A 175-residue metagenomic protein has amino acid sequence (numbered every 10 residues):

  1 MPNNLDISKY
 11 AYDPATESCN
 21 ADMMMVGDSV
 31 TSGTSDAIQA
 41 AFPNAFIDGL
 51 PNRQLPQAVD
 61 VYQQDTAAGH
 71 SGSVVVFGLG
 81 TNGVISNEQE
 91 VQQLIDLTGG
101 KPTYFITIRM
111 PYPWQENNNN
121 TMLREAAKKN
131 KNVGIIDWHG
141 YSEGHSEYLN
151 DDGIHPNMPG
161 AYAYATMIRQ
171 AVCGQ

Functional and structural regions predicted by a protein language model:
M1-S71: Serine-esterase "nucleophile elbow" of acetyl-processing enzymes
D60-G174: Alpha-helical cap/lid subdomain in secreted, periplasmic, or secretory-pathway luminal O-acyl-processing enzymes
